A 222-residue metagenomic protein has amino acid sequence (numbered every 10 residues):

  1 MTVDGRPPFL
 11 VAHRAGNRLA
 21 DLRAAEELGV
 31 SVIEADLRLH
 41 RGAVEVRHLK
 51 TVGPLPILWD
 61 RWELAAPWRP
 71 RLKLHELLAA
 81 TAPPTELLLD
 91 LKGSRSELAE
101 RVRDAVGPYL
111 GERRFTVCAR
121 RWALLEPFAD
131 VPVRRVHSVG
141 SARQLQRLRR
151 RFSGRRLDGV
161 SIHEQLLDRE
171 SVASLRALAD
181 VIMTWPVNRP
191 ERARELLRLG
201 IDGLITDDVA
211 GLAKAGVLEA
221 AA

Functional and structural regions predicted by a protein language model:
M1-A222: Phosphate-group recognition and catalysis centered on beta-loop-alpha active-site segments
